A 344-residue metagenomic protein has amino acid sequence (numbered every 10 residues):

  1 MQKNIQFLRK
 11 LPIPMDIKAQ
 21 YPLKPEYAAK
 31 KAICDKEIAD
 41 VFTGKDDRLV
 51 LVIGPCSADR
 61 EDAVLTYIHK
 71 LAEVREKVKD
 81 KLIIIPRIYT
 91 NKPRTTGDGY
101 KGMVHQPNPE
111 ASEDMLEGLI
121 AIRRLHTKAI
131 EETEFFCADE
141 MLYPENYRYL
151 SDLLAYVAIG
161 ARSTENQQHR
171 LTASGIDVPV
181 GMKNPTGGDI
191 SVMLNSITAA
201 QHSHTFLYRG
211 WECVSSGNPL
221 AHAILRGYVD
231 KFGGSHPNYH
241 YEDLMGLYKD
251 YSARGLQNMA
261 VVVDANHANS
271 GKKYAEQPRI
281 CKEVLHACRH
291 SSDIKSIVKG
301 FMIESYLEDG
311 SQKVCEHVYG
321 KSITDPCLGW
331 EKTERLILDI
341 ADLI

Functional and structural regions predicted by a protein language model:
M1-K45: N- or domain-start disorder-to-order transition segments that initiate the globular core
Q2, R9, I68, K81-G246 (+7 more regions): Active-site-facing alpha/beta catalytic cores
Y27-D40, G44, V74-I85, N91 (+1 more regions): N-terminal beta-rich core of secreted/periplasmic extracellular enzymes
F42-K45, A72-K79, T127-E132, S215 (+1 more regions): Acidic (Asp/Glu)-rich catalytic clusters
V50-A63, D325: Conserved phosphate/anionic-ligand binding catalytic regions in large, soluble enzymes, centered on
G54, V263, G329: Conserved, mostly hydrophobic/aromatic
C56-D59, N258, N266-K272: Short acidic, Gly/Ser-rich segments with clustered Asp/Glu that frequently serve as metal-coordination loops in enzyme
Y306-I344: Internal helix-turn-beta structural module
